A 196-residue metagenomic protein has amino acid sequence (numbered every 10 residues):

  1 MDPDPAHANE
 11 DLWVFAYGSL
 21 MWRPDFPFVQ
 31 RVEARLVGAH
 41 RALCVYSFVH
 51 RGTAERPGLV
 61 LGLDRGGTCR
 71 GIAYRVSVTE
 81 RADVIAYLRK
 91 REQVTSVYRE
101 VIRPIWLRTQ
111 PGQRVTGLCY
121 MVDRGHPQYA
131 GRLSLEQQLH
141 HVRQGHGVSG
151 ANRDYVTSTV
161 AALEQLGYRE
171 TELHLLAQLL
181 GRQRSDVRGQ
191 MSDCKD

Functional and structural regions predicted by a protein language model:
M1-D196: A glycine-rich, hydrophobic/aromatic-adjacent loop/helix-cap motif
